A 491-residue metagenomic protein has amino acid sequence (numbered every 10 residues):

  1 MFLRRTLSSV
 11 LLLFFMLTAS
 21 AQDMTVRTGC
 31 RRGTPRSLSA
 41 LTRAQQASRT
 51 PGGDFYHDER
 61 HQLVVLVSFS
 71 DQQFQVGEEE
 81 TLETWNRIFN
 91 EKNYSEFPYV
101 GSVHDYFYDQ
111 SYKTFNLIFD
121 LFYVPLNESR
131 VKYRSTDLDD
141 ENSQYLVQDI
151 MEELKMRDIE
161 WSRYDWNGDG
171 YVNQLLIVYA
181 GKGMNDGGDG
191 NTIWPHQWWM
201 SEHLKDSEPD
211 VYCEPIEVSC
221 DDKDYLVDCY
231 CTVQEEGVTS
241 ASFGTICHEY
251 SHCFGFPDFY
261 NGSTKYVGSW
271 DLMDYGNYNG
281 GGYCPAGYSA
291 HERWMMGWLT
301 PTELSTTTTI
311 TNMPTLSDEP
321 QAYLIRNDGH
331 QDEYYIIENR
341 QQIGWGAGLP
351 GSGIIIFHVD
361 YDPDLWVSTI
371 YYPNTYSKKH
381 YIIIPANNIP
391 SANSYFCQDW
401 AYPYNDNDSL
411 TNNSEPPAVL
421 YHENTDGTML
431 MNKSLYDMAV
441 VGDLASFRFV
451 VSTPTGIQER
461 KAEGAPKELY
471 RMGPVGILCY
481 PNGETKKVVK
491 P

Functional and structural regions predicted by a protein language model:
R4-L12: Sec-dependent signal peptide recognition, specifically the positively charged N-region followed immediately by
L11-S20: Hydrophobic h-region of N-terminal signal peptides that target proteins for export in Gram-negative bacteria
S20, T455-P491: C-terminal outer-membrane/trafficking sorting elements
Q22-N86: Primarily auto-inhibitory N-terminal propeptides
P51-G53, P98, S102-D222: Active-site-proximal segments of metallohydrolase catalytic domains
Q73-Y112: Active-site-surrounding "flap" and adjacent substrate/cofactor-binding loops of secreted or lumenal enzymes, prototyped
Y106, Q174-L176, A180-L349, D360-D362: Extracellular hydrolytic enzyme modules, especially secreted metalloproteases of the metzincin/thermolysin-like class
L316-T453: Extracellular low-complexity, Gly/Ser/Thr-rich intrinsically disordered linkers and protease-sensitive activation/hinge
